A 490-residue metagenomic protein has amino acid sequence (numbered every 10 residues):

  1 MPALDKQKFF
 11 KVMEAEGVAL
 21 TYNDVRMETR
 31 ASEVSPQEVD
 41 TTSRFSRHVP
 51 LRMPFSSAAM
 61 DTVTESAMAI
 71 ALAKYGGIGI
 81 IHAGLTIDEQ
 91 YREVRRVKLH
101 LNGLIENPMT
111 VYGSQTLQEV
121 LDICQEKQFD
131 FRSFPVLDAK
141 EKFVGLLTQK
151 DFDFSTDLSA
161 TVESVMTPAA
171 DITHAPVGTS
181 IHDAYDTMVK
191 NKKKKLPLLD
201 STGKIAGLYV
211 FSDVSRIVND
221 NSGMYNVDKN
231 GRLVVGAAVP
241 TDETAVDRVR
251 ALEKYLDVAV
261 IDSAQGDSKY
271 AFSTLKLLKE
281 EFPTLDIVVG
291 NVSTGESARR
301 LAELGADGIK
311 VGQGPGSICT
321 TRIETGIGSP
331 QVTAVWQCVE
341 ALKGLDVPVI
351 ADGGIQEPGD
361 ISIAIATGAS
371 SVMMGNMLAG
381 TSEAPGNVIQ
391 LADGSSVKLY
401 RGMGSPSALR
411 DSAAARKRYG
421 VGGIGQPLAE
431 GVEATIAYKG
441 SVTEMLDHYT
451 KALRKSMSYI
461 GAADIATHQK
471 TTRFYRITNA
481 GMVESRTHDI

Functional and structural regions predicted by a protein language model:
M1-A31, V111-Y112, P176, D183 (+3 more regions): Alpha/beta catalytic cores of nucleotide-metabolism and tRNA/nucleoside-modifying enzymes
P36-M53, A58-M60, E89-F131, V136-D138 (+6 more regions): Bateman/CBS regulatory modules and CBS-like beta-alpha motifs in cytosolic regions of diverse proteins
Q37, T86-R95, S155-S159, K204-N226 (+5 more regions): Active-site-adjacent beta->alpha loops and helix N-cap segments on the catalytic face of soluble alpha/beta enzymes
P50-S57, L104, D228-A238, L278-S293 (+2 more regions): Short beta-strand/loop segments at the ligand-binding rim of alpha/beta enzyme cores
A67-I70, T244-K254, S293-V311, I355-S370: Catalytic cores of alpha/beta
K74-E89, V258-S268, D307-T325, I355-I389: Glycine-rich phosphate-binding active-site loops on the catalytic face of alpha/beta enzymes
I80-L85, T110-V111, S133-P135, H174-A175 (+6 more regions): Catalytic beta/alpha-barrel core
A83-K98, K140-L158, M188, P197-V218 (+2 more regions): Terminal amphipathic helices with adjacent charged low-complexity linkers/tails
